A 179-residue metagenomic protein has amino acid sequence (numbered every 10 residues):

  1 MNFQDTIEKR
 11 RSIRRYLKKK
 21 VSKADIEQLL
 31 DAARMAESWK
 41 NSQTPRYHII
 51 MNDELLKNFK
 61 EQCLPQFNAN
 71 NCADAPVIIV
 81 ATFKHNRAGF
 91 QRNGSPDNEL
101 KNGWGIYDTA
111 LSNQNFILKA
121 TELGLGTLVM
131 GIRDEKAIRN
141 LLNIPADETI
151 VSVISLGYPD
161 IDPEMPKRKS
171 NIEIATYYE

Functional and structural regions predicted by a protein language model:
F3-I13, L17-K18, R87, R92 (+1 more regions): C-terminal helix-cap and adjacent tail motif
K9, M35-A36: Helix-loop element at the rim of GNAT/NAT acetyltransferase active sites that forms part of the acceptor-substrate
I26-R34: A structural motif
A33-R34, I79, H85, D97-L141: Small-aliphatic-rich amphipathic alpha-helix that forms the alpha element of a beta-alpha
N41-T109: Glycine/small-residue-rich phosphate/adenosyl-binding loop
S42-P45, L125, V151: Short secondary-structure junction motifs
N68-I78, N143-M165: A glycine-rich helix N-cap at a beta->alpha junction
